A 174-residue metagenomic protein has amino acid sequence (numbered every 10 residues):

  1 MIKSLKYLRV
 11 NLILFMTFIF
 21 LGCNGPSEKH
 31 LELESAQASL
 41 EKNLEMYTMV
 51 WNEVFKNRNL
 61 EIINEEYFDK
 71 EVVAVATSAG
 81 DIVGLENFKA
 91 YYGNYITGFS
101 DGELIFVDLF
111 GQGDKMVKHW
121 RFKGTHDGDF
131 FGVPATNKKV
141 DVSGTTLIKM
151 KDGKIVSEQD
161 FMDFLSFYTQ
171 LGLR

Functional and structural regions predicted by a protein language model:
I2-L12: Bacterial N-terminal signal peptides that target proteins for export
N11-L21: Bacterial N-terminal signal peptides
C23-E66, K70: Short, low-complexity N-terminal intrinsically disordered segments enriched in polar/charged residues
L60-M116: A solvent-exposed, acidic/Ser-Thr-rich amphipathic alpha-helical stretch
Y67-F68, F110, F122-G124, T146 (+1 more regions): Short beta-strand segments enriched in hydrophobic/aromatic residues within well-folded beta-rich domains
D114-H126: A short hydrophobic beta-strand element
V117, D141-T169: Short beta-strand edge/turn micro-motifs at domain boundaries
K123-D152: Exposed beta-sheet edge and beta->alpha loop/turn motif
